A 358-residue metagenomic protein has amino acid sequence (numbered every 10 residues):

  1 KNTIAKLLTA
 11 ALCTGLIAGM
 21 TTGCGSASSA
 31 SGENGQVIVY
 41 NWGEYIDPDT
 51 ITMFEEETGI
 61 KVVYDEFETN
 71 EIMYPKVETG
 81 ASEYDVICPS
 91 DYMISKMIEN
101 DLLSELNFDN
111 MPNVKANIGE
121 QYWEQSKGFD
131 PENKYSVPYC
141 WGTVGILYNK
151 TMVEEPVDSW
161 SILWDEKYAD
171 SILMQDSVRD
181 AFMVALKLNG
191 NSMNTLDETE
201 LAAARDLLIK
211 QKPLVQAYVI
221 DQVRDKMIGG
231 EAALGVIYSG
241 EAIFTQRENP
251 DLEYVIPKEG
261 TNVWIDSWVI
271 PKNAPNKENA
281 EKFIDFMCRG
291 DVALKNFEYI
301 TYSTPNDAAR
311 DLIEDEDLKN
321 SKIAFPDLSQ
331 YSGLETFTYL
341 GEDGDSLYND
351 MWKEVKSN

Functional and structural regions predicted by a protein language model:
K1-Q36, N358: Short, low-complexity disordered leader/linker segments with a strong preference for bacterial N-terminal type II
A30-M97, D225: Early extracytoplasmic/lumenal segment of secretory-pathway proteins
Y74-P75, D91, S95-W141, E154-S161: Hinge/lid segment of periplasmic solute-binding proteins
I98-E105, Q125, D130-K134, L214 (+2 more regions): Ligand-binding "clamshell"
S104-K115, S136, P250-N262, P271-A274: Short beta-strand->loop
L173-S177, A181, A185, M193-P257: Ligand-binding pocket segment of bilobal, Venus flytrap-like solute-binding proteins
P271-Y331: Mature extracytoplasmic/periplasmic domains
L328-N358: Conserved C-terminal helix/tail region of periplasmic/extracytoplasmic solute-binding proteins
